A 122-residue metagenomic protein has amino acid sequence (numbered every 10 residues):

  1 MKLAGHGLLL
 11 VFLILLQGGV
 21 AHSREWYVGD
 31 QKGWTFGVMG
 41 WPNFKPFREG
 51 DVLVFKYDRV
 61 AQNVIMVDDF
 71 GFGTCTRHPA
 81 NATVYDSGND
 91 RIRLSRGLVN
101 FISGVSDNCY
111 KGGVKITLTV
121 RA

Functional and structural regions predicted by a protein language model:
K2-G7, I14-G37, A61-Q62, G73-A122: Extracellular/periplasmic metallocenter environments
M66-G71: Short, surface-exposed beta-strand/strand-loop-strand elements in extracellular ectodomains
